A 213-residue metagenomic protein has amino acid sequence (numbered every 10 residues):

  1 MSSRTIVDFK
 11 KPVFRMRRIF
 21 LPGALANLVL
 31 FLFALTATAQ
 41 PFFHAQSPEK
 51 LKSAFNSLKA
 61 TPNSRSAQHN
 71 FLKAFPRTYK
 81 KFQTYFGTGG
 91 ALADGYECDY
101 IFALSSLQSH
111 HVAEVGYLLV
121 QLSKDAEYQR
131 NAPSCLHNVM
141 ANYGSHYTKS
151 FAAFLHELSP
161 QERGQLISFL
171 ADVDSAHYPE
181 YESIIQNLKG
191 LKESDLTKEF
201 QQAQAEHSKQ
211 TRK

Functional and structural regions predicted by a protein language model:
M1-L21: N-terminal secretory signal peptides that target proteins for export/translocation
L21-L28: Sec-dependent N-terminal signal peptides
F31: Alpha-helical and His/Cys-centered functional microenvironments
A34-T36: N-terminal signal peptide c-region/cleavage motif recognized by signal peptidases
Q40-K213: Non-catalytic all-alpha helical scaffold/repeat segments
